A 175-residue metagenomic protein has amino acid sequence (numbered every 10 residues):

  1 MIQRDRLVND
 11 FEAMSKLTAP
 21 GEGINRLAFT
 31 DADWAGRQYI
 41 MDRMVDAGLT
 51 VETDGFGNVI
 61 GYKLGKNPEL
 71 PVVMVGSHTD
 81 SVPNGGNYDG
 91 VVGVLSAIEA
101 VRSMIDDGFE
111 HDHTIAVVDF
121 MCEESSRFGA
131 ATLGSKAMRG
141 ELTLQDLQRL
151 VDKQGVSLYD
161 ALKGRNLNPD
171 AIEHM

Functional and structural regions predicted by a protein language model:
M1-T30: N-terminal capping segment at the start of a domain
I2-D10, G55-I60, N67: Conserved oxyanion/phosphate-binding beta-strand-loop segments in alpha/beta enzyme cores
Q3-D10, A32, G36-I40, P71 (+5 more regions): General structural feature for long, well-ordered alpha-helical segments within catalytic domains of soluble enzymes
E12-A19, V45, L49, S103-F109 (+2 more regions): Generic secondary-structure signature for well-ordered alpha-helical cores
A19-L64: A non-catalytic alpha/beta surface segment that caps or lines the substrate-entry region of metallo-dependent hydrolase
R43, A47, V59-V92, A97: Catalytic-core environment of secreted peptidases
V75, N84-E123: Alpha-helical metal-binding/catalytic segments enriched in His/Glu/Asp
E124-M175: Histidine/acidic-residue-rich, glycine-tolerant segments that coordinate divalent metal ions
